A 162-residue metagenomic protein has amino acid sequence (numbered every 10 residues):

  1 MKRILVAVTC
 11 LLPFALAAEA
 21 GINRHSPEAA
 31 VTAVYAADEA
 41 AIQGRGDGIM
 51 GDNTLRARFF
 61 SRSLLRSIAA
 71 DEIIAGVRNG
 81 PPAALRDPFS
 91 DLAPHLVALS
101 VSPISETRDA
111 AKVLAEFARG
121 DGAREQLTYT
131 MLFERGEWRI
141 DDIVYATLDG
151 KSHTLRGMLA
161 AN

Functional and structural regions predicted by a protein language model:
M1-I4: Positively charged n-region of N-terminal signal peptides that target proteins for export
A7-A15: Bacterial N-terminal signal peptides
A18-D52: Short, low-complexity N-terminal intrinsically disordered segments enriched in polar/charged residues
G21-I22, F60-A123: Surface-exposed, charged secondary-structure patches
E28-Y35, L114, T128, R156: Extracytoplasmic/secreted envelope proteins and their assembly/folding machinery, especially bacterial periplasmic
A33-R45, R58-S67, D71, G120 (+1 more regions): Structured segments of extracytoplasmic/periplasmic soluble domains in secreted or envelope-associated proteins
V77, E106-A110, G120-Q126, E134-R135 (+1 more regions): Low-complexity, intrinsically disordered terminal/linker segments enriched in charged and Gly/Pro repeats
